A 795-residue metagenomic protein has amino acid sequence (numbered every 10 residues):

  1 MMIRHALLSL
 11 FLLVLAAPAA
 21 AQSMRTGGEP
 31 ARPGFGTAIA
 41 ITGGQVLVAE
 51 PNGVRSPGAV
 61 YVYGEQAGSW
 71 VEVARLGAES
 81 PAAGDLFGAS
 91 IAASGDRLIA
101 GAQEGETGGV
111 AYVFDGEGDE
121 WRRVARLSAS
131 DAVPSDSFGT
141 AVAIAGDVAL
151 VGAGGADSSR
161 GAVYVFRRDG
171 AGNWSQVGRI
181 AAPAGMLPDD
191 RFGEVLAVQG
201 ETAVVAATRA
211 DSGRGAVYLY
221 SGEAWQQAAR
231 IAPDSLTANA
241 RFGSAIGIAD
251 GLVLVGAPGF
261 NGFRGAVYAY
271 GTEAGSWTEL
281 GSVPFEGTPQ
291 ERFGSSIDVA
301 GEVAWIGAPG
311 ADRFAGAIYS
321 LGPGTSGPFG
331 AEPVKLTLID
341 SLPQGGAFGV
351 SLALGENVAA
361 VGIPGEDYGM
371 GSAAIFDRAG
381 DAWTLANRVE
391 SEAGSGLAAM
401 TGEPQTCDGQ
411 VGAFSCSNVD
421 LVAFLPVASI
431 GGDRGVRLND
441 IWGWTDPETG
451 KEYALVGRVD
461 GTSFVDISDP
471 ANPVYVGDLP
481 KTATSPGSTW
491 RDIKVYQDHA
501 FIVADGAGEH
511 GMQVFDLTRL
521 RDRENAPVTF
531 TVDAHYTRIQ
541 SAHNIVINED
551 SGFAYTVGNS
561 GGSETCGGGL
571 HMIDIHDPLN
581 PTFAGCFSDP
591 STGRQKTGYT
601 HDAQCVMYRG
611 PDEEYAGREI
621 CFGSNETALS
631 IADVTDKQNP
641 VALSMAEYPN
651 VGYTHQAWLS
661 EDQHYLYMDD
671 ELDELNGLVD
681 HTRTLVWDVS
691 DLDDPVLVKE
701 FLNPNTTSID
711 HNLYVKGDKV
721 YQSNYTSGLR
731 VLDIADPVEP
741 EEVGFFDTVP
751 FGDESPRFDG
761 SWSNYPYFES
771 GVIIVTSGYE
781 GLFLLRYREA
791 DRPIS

Functional and structural regions predicted by a protein language model:
M1-L7: Bacterial N-terminal signal peptides that target proteins for export
L12-L13, T482: Short, linear, compositionally biased motifs with a strong N-terminal bias
A16-P18: N-terminal signal peptide c-region/cleavage motif recognized by signal peptidases
A21-S795: Feature marking well-ordered beta-strand scaffolds used for ligand recognition
